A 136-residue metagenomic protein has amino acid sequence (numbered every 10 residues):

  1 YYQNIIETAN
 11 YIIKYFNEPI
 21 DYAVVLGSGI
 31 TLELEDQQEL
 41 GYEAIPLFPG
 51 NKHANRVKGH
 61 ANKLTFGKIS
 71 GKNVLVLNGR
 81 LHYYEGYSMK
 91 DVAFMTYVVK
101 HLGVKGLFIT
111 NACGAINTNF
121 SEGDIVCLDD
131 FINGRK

Functional and structural regions predicted by a protein language model:
Y1-S88, N133: N-terminal short beta-loop-beta anion/metal-coordinating cradle
I13-F16, K100, N117: N-terminal cationic-hydrophobic initiation segments that often serve targeting/anchoring roles
L75-L77, F108, V126: Hydrophobic/aromatic beta-strand patches that form the interior of the parallel beta-sheet core in alpha/beta enzyme
G79, N111-A112: Proline- and acidic/polar-enriched loop/turn elements at helix boundaries
V92-A93: C-terminal binding/interaction regions
V99-G103, F108: Non-catalytic positions within long, well-ordered alpha-helices that form the structural scaffold/packing of enzyme
C113-K136: Phosphate/pyrophosphate-binding betaalpha-module
